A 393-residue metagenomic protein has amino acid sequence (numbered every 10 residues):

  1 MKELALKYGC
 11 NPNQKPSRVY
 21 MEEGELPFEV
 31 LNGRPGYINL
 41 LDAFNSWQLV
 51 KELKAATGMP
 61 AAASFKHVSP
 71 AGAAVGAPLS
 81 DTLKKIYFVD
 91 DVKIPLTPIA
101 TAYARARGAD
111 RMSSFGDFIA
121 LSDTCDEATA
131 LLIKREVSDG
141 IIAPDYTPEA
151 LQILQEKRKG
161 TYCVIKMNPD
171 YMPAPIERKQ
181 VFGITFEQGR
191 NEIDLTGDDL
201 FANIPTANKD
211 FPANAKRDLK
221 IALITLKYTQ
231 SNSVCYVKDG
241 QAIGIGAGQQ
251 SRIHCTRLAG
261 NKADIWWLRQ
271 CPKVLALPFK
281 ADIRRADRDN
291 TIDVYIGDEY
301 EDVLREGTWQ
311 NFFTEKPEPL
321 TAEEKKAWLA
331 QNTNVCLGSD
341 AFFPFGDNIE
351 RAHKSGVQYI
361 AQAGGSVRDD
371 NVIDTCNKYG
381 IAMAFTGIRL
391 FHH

Functional and structural regions predicted by a protein language model:
M1-G197, A215-S233: Active-site loops and adjacent core secondary-structure elements that bind or stabilize anionic groups
E22-R34, A109-F115, Q188-K209, A286-W309 (+2 more regions): Gly-rich Lys/Arg/Thr-decorated short loops/hinges at beta-loop-alpha junctions or inter-strand turns that position
E52, Y228, I265-R269, K354: Conserved helix-loop functional segments at active or binding sites
A56-S64, V164-M167, S231-K238, L268-F279 (+1 more regions): Flexible, glycine/charged-enriched surface loops at secondary-structure junctions
S69, C125, K238-Q241, F343 (+1 more regions): Active-site-proximal loop/turn and secondary-structure-junction residues that shape catalytic pockets, frequently
A71-R111, I243-F342: Glycine- and Gly-Pro-enriched alpha-helical subdomains that act as flexible, kink-prone "lid/hinge" or packing modules
L121-S122, R135-I165, D170-M172, Q188-G189 (+5 more regions): C-terminal binding/interaction regions
N203-I221: Glycine-rich adenosyl-nucleotide cofactor-binding module
